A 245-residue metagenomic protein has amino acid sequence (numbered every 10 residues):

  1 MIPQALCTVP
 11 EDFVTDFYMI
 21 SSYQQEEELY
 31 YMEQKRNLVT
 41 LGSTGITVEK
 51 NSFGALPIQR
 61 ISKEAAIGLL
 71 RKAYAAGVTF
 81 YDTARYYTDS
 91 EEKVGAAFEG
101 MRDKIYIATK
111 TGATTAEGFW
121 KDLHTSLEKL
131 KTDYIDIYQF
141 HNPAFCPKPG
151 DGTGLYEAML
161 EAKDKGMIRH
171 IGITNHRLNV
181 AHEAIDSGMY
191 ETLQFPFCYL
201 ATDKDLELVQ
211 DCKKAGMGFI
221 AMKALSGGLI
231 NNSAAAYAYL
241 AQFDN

Functional and structural regions predicted by a protein language model:
T15, I20-I105: N-terminal binding-site loop/beta-alpha segment at the start of enzyme catalytic domains that lines or forms
K35, P143-N245: Beta/alpha (TIM)-barrel catalytic core signal, keyed to glycine-rich beta->alpha loops juxtaposed to Asp/Glu that bind
L41, F53, Y81, V94 (+6 more regions): Conserved, mostly hydrophobic/aromatic
S43-G45, G95-R102, S126-T132, I185 (+1 more regions): Acidic (Asp/Glu)-rich catalytic clusters
S62-A73, A116-L130, H176-E183, N232-Y237: Short, acidic/polar
G95-T109, A158-E161, K165: Alpha-helix-loop-beta-strand connector modules within alpha/beta enzyme cores
L130-C146: Active-site groove signature of glycoside hydrolases
